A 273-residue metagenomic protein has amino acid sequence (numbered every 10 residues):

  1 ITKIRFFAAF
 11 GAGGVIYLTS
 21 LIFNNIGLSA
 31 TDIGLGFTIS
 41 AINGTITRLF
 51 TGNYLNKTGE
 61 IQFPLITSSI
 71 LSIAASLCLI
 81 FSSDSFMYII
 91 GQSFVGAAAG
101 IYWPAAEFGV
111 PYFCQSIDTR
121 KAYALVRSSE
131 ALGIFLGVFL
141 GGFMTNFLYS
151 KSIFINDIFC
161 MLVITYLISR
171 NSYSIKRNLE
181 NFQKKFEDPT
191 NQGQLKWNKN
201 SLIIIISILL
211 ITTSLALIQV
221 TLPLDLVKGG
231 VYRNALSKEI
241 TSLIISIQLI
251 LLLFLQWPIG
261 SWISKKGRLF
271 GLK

Functional and structural regions predicted by a protein language model:
I1-A41, I203, L215-G229: Helix-loop boundary and gating motifs at the non-cytosolic
S29-I39, Y232-L249: Loop-to-transmembrane helix entry
L35-G52, S246-W257: Central cavity-lining transmembrane alpha-helices of secondary-active solute carriers, predominantly the Major
T47-E60, L255-G267: Helix-to-loop junctions at the C-terminal end of transmembrane segments in multipass secondary transporters
F63-L77, F270-K273: Structural signature of the two symmetry-related core transmembrane helices
F86-F94: Paired small-residue
S93-E130: Cytoplasmic helix-loop-helix junction between adjacent transmembrane helices in 12-TM secondary transporters
S174-I204: Juxtamembrane intracellular "pre-TM" segments in multi-pass secondary transporters
